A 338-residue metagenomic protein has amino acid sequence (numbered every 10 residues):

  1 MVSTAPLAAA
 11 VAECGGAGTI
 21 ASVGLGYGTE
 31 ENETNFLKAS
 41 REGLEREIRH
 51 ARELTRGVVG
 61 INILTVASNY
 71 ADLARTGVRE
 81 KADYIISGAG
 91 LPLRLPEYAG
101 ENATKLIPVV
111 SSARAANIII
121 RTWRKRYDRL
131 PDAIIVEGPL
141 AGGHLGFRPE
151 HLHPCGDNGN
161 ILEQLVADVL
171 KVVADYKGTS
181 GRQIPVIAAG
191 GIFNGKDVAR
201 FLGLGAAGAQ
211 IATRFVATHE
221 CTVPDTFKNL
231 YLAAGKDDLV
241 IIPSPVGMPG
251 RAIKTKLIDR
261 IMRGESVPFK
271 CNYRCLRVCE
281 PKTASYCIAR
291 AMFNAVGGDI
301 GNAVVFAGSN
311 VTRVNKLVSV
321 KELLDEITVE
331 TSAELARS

Functional and structural regions predicted by a protein language model:
M1-T179: Active-site entrance/lid segments in N-terminal catalytic domains of soluble metabolic enzymes
V2, I192-F193: Residue-level detector of alpha-helix initiation sites
L7, A141-I187, F193-S338: Conserved active-site-proximal phosphate/metal-binding subdomains
